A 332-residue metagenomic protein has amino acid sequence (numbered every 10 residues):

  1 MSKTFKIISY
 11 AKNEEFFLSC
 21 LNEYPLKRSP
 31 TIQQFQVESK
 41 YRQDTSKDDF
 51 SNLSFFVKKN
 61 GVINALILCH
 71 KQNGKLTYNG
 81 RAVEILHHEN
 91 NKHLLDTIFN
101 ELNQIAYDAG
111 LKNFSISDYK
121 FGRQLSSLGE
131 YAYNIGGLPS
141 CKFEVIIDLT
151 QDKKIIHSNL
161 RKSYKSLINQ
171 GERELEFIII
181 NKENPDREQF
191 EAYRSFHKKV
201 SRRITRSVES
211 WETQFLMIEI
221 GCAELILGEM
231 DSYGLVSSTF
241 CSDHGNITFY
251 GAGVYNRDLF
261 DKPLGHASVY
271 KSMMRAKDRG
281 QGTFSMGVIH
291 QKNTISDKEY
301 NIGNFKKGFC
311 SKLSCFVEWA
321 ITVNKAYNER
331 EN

Functional and structural regions predicted by a protein language model:
S2-K6, R42-Q43, L53, K71 (+3 more regions): Active-site/acyl-donor-binding loops of N-acyltransferases
F5-N60, N64-K75, F121-E144, D152-L259: A conserved beta-strand-loop-helix scaffold within acyl/acetyltransferase catalytic domains
F56, L68-K71, K112-D118, I179-N181 (+2 more regions): A structural signal for short, well-ordered beta-strand segments and their strand-loop junctions that often border
G80-H93, K198-V200, V254-K262: Short histidine-centered catalytic/ligand-binding loop motif
G80-Q124: A gly/proline- and charged-residue-enriched helix-loop-helix capping module
V83, H88, I180-K182, G253-Y255 (+1 more regions): Short strand-loop junctions, especially beta-strand C-caps/beta-turns that link beta-sheets to coils or alpha-helices
D96-I105, C222-Y327: Aromatic (often tryptophan-rich) hydrophobic motifs at membrane interfaces
